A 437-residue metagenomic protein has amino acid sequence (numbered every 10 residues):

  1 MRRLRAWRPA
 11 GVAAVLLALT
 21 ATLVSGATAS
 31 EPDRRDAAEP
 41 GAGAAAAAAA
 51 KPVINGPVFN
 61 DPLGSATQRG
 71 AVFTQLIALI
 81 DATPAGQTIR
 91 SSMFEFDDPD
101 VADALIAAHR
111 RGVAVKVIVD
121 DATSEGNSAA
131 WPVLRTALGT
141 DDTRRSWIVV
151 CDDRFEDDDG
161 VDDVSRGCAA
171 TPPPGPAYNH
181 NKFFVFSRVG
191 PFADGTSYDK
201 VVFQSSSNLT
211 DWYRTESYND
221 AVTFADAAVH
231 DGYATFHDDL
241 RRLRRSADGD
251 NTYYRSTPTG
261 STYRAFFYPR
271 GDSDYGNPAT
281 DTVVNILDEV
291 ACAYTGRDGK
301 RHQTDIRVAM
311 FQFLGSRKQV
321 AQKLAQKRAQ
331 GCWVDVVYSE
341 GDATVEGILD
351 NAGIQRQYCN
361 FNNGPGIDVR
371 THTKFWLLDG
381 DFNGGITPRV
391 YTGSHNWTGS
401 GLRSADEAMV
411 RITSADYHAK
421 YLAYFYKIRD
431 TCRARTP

Functional and structural regions predicted by a protein language model:
M1-P32: Secretory targeting and sorting signals
V24-A47: Sec-dependent signal peptide cleavage junction
A45-P84, E95-H302, V337-P388, G393-V410 (+1 more regions): HKD-type phospholipase D/PLD-like phosphodiesterase module
D98-P99, E125, L314-K318, A419: Loop/helix-junction capping segments adjacent to catalytic residues or to phosphate/diphosphate-binding pockets
V284, A293-D298, H302-V320, W333-E346 (+2 more regions): Terminal interaction modules at protein C-ends
R389, S404-P437: Hydrophilic extracytoplasmic domains
